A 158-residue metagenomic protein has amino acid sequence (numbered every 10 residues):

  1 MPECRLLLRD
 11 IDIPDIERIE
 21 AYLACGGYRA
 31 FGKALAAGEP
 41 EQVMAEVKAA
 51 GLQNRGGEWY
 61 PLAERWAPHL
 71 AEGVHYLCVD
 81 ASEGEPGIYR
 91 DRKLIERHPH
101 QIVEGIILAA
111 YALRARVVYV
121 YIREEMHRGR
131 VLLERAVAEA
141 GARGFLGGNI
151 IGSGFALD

Functional and structural regions predicted by a protein language model:
M1-D158: Feature of Fe-S/electron-transfer and energy-metabolism proteins that preferentially highlights extended coupling
